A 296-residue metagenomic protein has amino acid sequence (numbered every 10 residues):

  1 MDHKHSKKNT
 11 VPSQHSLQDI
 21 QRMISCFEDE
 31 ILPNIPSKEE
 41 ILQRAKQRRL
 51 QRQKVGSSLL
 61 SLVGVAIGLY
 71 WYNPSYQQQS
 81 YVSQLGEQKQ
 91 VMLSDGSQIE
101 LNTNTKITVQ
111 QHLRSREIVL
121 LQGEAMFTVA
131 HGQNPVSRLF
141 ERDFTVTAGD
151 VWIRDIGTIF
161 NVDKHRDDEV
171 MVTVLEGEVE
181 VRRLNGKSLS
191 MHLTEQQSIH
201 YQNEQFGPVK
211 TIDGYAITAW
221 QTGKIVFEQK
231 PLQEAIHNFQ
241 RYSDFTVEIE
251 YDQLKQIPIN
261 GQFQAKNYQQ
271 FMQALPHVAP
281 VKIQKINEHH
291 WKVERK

Functional and structural regions predicted by a protein language model:
M1-Y76, I257, Q269-K296: Extreme N-terminal targeting/processing segments
S13-R22, L50-V55, W71-Y72, Q122-G123 (+4 more regions): Short charge-dense sequence patches
F27-A45, L62-Y70, R114-E117, F140-D143 (+5 more regions): Charged, low-complexity, helix/coiled-coil-prone segments
K54, G64-V65, Y81-S83, W152-R154 (+2 more regions): Short amphipathic alpha-helical segments, especially helix-boundary/capping motifs
K54-L59, P74-Q84, P135, D213-T218: Short low-complexity stretches enriched in small and charged residues
L60-S61, Q77-S80, S97, G149-D150 (+2 more regions): Short hydrophobic/aromatic-rich motifs at helix boundaries and adjacent loops
Q79, L85-N203: Short, small/hydrophobic-biased targeting/export segments
F206-K296: N-terminal export/assembly leaders
